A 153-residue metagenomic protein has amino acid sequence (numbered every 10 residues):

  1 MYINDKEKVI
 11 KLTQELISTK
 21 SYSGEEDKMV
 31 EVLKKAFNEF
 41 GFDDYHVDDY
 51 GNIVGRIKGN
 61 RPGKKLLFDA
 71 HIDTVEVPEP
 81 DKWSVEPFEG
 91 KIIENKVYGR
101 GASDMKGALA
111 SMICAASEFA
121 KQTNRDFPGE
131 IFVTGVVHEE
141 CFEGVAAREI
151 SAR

Functional and structural regions predicted by a protein language model:
M1-Y98, K121-F127: Acidic/His- and Gly-rich active-site-bordering loop/insert found across diverse amide/peptide-bond hydrolases
V77-D81, A102, G144-A146: Short, conserved acidic/polar surface loops in the N-terminal third of protein domains
Y98-R100, V133: Short glycine/serine-rich loop segments
M105-R153: Acidic/histidine-rich catalytic neighborhood of metal-dependent amide-processing enzymes
